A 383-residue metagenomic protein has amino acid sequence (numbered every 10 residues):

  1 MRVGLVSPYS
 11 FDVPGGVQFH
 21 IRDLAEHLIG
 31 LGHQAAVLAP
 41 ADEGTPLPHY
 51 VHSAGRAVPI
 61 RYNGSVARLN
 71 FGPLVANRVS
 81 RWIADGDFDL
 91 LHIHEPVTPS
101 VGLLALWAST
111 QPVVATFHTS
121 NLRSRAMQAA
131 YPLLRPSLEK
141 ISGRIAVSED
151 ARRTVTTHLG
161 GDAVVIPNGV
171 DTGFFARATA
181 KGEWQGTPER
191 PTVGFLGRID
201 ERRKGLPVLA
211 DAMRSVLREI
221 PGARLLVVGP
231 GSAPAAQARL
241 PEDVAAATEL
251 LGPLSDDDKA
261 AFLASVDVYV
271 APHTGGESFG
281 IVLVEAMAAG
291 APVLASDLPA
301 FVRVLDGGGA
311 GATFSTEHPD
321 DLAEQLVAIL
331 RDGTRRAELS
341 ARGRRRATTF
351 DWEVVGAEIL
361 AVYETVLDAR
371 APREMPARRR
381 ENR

Functional and structural regions predicted by a protein language model:
A41, D150, G169: Carbohydrate-associated surface elements
D42, L196, G222-Q237: Glycosyltransferase donor-sugar binding loop
R153, V170-G186, A238: Acidic anion/phosphate-binding donor-loop and adjacent secondary structure in glycosyltransferase catalytic cores
Q185-K204, A210-R214, L226: Conserved donor-binding/catalytic core segment of Leloir-type glycosyltransferases
A236-A261: Nucleotide-activated donor-binding/catalytic signature segment of Leloir-type glycosyltransferases, i.e., the conserved
V268, P292-A295: Short hydrophobic beta-strand element within catalytic cores of glycosyltransferases and related nucleotide-activated
G307, G311-D320, A328-T334: Conserved acidic donor-binding segment of nucleotide-sugar-dependent glycosyltransferases
D321, R335-T349, E358-A361: A short, well-ordered alpha-helix in the C-terminal region of glycosyltransferases
